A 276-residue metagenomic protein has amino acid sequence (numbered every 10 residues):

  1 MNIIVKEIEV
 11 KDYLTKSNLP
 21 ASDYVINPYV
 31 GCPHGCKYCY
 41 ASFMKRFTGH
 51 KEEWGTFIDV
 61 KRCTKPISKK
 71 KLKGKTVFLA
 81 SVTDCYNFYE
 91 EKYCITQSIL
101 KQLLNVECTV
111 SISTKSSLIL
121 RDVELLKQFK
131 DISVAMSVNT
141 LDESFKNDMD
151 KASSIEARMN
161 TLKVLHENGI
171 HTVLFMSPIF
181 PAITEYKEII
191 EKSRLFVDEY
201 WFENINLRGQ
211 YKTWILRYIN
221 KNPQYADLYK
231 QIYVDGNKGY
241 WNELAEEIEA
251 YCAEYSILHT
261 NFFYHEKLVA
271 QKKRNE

Functional and structural regions predicted by a protein language model:
M1-S133, L141-S144, I155, E167: Conserved Radical SAM active-site core
N2-E9, T15-K16, A182, K187-E276: Auxiliary Fe-S-binding modules of radical SAM enzymes
K65-I67, Q97-L100, V123, R158-L162 (+2 more regions): Generic structural signal for well-ordered alpha-helices, preferentially at hydrophobic/aromatic core positions
T76-F78, T109-S111, D131-A135, H171-F175 (+3 more regions): Structural preference for beta-strand elements that scaffold enzyme active sites
V82-D84, K115-S117, S137-L141, S177-I179 (+2 more regions): Active-site beta-loop-alpha junctions enriched in small/polar residues
L104, K127, M159-G169, E249-A253: Surface-exposed amphipathic alpha-helices with a cationic face
K151, V164-T184, D235-K238: Conserved strand-turn element in the central/C-terminal portion of the radical SAM core barrel that lines
